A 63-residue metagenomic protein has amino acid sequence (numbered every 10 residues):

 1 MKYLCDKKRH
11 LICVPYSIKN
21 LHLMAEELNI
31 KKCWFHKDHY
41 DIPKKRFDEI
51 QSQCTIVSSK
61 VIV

Functional and structural regions predicted by a protein language model:
M1-V63: Catalytic phosphate/metal-binding cores of nucleic-acid and nucleotide-processing enzymes, i.e., regions that mediate
